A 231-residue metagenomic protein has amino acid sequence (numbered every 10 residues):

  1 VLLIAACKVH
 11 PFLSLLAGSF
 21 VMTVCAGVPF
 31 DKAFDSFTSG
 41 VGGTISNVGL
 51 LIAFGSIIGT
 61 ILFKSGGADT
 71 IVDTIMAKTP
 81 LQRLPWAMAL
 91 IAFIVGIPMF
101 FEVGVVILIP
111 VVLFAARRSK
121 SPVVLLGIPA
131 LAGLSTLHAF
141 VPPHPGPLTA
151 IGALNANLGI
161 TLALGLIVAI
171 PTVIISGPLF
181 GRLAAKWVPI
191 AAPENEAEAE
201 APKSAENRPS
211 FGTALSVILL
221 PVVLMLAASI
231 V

Functional and structural regions predicted by a protein language model:
V1-F54, T70, T74, K78 (+1 more regions): Hydrophobic transmembrane alpha-helices of multi-pass solute/ion transporters
A6-K8, D35-S46, N155-I167, E206-G212: Interfacial loop-to-helix junctions that mark the boundaries of transmembrane helices in multi-pass membrane
S19-F20, G40, T44, A53-T60 (+2 more regions): Hydrophobic alpha-helical transmembrane segments of multi-pass small-molecule transporters/permeases
T23, V48, I52, S56 (+8 more regions): Transmembrane alpha-helical segments of multi-pass membrane transport proteins and ion-pumping complexes
S36-F37, L62-T79, V111, A116 (+1 more regions): Flexible loop linkers connecting adjacent transmembrane helices in multi-pass alpha-helical membrane transporters
M76-I160, L164: Hydrophobic transmembrane alpha-helices that form the pore/transport pathway of multi-pass ion and small-solute
A163-V231: Long, contiguous bundles of hydrophobic transmembrane helices that form the permeation core of multi-pass
